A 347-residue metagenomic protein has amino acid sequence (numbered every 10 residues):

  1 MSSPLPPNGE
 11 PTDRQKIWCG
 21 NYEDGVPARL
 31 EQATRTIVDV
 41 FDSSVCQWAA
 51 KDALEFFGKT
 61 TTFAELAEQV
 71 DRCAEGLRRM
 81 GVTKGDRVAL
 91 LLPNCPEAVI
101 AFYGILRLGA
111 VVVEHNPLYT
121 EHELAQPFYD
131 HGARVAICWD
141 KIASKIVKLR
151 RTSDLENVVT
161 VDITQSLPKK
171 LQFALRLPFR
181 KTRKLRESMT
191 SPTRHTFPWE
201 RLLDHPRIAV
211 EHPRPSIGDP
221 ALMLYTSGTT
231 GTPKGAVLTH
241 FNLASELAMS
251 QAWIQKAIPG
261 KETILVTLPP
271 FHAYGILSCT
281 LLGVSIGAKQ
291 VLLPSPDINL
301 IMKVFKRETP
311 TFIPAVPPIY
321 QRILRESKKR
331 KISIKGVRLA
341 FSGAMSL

Functional and structural regions predicted by a protein language model:
M1-T34: Flexible, non-catalytic linker and terminal segments flanking ANL/adenylate-forming cores
V26-R35, L177-P220: Flexible, low-complexity linker/hinge segments
E31-A33, D42, A50-C95, V99-Y103 (+1 more regions): Conserved AMP-binding/adenylate-forming core of the ANL superfamily
L77-V82, P206-D219, M223-V266, I286-A288 (+1 more regions): Conserved adenylate-forming
R87, P93-V113, P117-E121, Y129-V135 (+4 more regions): A short helix-loop-beta submotif of the ANL/AMP-binding
L92-C95, N116, T267-H272, M345: Conserved AMP-binding
E121-H122, Y129-G132, K141, V147-F197 (+2 more regions): Conserved adenylate-forming
A244-T263, F271-F312, R322-K328: Conserved AMP-binding/adenylation subdomain of ANL enzymes
